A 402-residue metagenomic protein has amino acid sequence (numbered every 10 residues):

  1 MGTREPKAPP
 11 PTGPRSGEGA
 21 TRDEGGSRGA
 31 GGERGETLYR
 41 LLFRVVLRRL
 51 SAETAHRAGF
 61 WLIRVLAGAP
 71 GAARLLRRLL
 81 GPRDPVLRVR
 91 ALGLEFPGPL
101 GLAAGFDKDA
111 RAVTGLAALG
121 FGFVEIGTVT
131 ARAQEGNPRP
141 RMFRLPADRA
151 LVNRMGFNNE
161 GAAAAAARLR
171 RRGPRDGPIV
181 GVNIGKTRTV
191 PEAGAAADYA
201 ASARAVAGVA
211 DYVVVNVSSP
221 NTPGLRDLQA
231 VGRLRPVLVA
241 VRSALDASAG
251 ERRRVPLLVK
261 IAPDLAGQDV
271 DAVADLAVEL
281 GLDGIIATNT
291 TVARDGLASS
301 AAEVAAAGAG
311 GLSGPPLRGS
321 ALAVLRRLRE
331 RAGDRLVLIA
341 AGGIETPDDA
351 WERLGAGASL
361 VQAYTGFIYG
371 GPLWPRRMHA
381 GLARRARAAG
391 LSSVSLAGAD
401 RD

Functional and structural regions predicted by a protein language model:
R34-V89, N153, N158, A162-A163: An N-cap/entry alpha-helix motif that binds or orients negatively charged groups
A73-P82, P220-R233, L276-D334: Glycine/Thr-rich beta-alpha phosphate-binding loop at enzyme active sites
L94-G101, D176-V182, A247-L265, E330-A340: Short beta-strand/loop segments at the ligand-binding rim of alpha/beta enzyme cores
R111-L116, L265-A277, I344-V361: Catalytic cores of alpha/beta
E125-R132, V217, G284-V292, A350-R377: Glycine-rich phosphate-binding active-site loops on the catalytic face of alpha/beta enzymes
G127-P178: A gly/proline- and charged-residue-enriched helix-loop-helix capping module
G136-R149, G296-G308, F367-L391: C-terminal helical cap(s) of enzyme catalytic domains, especially alpha/beta-barrels
T187-Y199, D227, R233, L258-E279: Active-site glycine- and acidic-residue-rich loops that bind and position anionic ligands or nucleotide-like cofactors
